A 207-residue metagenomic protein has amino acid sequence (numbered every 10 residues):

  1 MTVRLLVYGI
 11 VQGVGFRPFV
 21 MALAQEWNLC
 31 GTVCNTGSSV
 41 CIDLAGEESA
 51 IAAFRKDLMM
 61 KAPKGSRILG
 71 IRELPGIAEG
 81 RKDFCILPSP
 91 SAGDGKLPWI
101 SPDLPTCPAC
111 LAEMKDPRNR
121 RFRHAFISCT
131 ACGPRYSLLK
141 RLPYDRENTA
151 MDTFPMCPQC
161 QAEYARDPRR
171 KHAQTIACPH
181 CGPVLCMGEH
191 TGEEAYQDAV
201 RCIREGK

Functional and structural regions predicted by a protein language model:
M1-C186, G192-E193: Intrinsically disordered, low-complexity, mixed-charge
V20, D198-A199: Residues within well-ordered alpha-helices
A199-K207: Glycine-rich phosphate/diphosphate-binding loops that line cofactor/substrate pockets in enzymes
